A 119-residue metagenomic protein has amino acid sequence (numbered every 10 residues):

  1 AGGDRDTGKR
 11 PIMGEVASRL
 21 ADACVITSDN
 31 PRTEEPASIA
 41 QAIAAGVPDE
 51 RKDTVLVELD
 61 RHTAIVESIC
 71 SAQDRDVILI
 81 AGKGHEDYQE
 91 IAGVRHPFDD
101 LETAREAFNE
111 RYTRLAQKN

Functional and structural regions predicted by a protein language model:
A1-N119: ATP-dependent carboxylate-amine ligase
